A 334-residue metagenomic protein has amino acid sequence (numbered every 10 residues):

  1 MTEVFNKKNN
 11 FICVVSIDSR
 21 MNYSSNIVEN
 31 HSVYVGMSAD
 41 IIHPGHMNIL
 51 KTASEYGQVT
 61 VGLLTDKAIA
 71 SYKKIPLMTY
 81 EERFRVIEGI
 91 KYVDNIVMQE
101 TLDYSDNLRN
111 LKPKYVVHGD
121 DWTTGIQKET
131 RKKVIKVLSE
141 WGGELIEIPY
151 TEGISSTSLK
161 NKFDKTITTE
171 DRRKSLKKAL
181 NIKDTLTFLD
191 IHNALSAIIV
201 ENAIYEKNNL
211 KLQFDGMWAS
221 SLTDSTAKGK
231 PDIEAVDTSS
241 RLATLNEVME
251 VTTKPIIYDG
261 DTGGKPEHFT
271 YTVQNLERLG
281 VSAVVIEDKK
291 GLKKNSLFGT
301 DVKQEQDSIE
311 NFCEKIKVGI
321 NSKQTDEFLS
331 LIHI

Functional and structural regions predicted by a protein language model:
M1-E170: Nucleotidyltransferase catalytic core that binds NTPs
N6, I167-D190, A194-Y205, V318-N321: N-terminal amphipathic alpha-helix/helix-capping segment at the start of soluble metabolic enzymes
L50, F84, R173, A197 (+4 more regions): Generic structural signal for well-ordered alpha-helices, preferentially at hydrophobic/aromatic core positions
K183-L186, Q213-D215, T252-K254, V281-S282 (+1 more regions): Short, well-ordered coil/turn segments that N-cap beta-strands
H192-A194, I198, T238-S240, D261-L279 (+1 more regions): Glycine-rich anion/phosphate-binding loops
L210-S240, G260-P266, V285-I309: Glycine-rich, proline-tolerant flexible connector loops at the mouths of alpha/beta enzymes
D232-Y258, K303-S330: Alpha-helix-loop-beta-strand connector modules within alpha/beta enzyme cores
I332-I334: Conserved small/polar residues in nucleotide/adenosyl-binding loops
